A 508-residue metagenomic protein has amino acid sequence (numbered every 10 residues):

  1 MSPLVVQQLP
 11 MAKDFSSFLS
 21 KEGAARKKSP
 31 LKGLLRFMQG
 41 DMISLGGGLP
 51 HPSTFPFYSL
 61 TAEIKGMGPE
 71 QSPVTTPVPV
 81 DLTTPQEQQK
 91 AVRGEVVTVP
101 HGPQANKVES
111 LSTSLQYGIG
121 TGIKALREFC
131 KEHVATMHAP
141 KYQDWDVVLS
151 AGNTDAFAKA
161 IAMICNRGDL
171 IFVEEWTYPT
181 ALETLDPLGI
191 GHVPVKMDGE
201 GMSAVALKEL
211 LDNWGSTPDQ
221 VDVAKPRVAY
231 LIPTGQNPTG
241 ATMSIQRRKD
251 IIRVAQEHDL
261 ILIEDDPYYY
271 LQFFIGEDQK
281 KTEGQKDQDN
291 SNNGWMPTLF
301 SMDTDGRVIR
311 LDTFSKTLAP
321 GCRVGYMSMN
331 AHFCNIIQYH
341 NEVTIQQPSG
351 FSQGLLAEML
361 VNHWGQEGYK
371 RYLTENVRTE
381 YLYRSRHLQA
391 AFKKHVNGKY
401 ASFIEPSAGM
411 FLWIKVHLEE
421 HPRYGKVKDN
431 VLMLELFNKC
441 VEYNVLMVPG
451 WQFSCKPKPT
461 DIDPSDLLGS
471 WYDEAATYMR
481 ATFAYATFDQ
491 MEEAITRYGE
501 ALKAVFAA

Functional and structural regions predicted by a protein language model:
S2-G122, V441-V445: N-terminal "arm"/small-domain region of PLP-dependent enzymes with the aminotransferase-like
V6-L9, E87, T98-V99, N106 (+5 more regions): Conserved core segment of the aminotransferase class I/II
S44-G47, P194, Y230-P233, I263-D266 (+7 more regions): Short beta-strand segments
G48-P52, T154, T177-P179, E200 (+11 more regions): Short, solvent-exposed loop/turn segments at secondary-structure junctions
Q71-D259, I263, Y269-M302, I309 (+5 more regions): Conserved core of the PLP fold type I
T374-Q389, K399-P422: Conserved glycine-rich beta-strand-loop-beta hairpin in the small C-terminal domain of fold type I
S454-A508: PLP-dependent enzyme catalytic core of the Aspartate aminotransferase-like
